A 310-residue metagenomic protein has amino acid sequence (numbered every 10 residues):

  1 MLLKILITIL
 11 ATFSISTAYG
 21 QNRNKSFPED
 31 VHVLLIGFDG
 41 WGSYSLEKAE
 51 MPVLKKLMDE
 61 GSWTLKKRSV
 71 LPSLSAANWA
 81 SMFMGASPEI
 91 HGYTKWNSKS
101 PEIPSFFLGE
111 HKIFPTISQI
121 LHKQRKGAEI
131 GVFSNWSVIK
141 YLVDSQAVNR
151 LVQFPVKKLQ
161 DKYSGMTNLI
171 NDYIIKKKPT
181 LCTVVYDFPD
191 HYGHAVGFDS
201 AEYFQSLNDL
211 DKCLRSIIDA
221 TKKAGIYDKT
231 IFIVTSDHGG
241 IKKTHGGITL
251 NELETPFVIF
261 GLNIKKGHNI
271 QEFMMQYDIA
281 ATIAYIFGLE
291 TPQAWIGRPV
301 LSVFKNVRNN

Functional and structural regions predicted by a protein language model:
M1-N24: Bacterial Sec-dependent N-terminal signal peptides
N22-D30, G42-K123: Active-site nucleophile/metal-coordination loop of metallo-enzymes that catalyze phosphate/sulfate and related
E29-L34, E60-T64, Q124-G131, K177-C182 (+3 more regions): Loop/turn elements at helix/coil->beta-strand transitions in domains of secreted/extracellular proteins
L34-L35, V53, D209-L250, I283: Metal-dependent active-site segment of extracytoplasmic phospho-/sulfohydrolases and closely related
F83, I248-E290, L301: Substrate-binding rim/cap in mid-to-C-terminal beta-strand-loop elements of soluble/periplasmic
H91-T94, G109-D161: Catalytic-site neighborhoods of secreted/periplasmic enzymes that process anionic sulfate/phosphate groups
K140-V152, I170-K212, S216: Active-site His/acidic residue clusters
L289-N310: Polar, surface-exposed loop/tail segments that function as active-site lids or cofactor/substrate-recognition elements
